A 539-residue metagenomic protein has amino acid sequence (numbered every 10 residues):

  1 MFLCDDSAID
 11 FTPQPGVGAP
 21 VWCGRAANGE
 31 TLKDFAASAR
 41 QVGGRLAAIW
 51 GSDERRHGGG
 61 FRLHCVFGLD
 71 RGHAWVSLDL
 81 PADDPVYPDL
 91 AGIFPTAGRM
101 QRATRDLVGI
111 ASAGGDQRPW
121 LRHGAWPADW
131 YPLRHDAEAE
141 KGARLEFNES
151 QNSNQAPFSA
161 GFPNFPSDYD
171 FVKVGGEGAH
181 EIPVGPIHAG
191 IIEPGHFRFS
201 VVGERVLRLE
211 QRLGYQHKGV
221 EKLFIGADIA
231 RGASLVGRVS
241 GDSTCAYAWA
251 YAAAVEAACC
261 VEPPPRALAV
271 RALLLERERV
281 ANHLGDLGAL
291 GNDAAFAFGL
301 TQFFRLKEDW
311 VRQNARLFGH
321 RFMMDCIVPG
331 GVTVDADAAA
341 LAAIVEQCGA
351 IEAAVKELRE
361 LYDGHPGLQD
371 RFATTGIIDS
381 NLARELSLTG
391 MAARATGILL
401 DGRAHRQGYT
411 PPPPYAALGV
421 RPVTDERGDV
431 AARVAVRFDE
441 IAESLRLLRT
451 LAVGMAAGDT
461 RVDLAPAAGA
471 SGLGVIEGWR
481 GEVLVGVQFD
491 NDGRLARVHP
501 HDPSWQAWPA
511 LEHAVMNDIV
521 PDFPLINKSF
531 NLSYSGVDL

Functional and structural regions predicted by a protein language model:
M1-R205, L368, S444, L448 (+1 more regions): Terminal low-complexity/charged segments
R25, L90, F94, K222 (+10 more regions): Hydrophobic alpha-helical scaffolding
V86, G92-P119, P263-R277, H283-L290 (+1 more regions): Structured, non-membrane catalytic/scaffold regions adjacent to prosthetic-group chemistry
Q101, R105, A248-E256, L274 (+4 more regions): Predominant activation on well-ordered alpha-helical scaffold segments within soluble catalytic domains
W120-G124, L290, D325-V332: Short, conserved phosphate-binding/catalytic loop or strand-edge motifs used in phosphoryl-/nucleotidyl-transfer
H180-G288, D293, Q302, L388-V423 (+2 more regions): Active-site- and interface-proximal helix/loop "cap" or "latch" segments in soluble metabolic and energy-transducing
G299-F303, Q313-D463, A468-G469: Intrinsically disordered, low-complexity regulatory segments
L464-G486: Flexible, glycine/threonine-enriched loop-and-boundary segments that flank and lead into catalytic domains of large
